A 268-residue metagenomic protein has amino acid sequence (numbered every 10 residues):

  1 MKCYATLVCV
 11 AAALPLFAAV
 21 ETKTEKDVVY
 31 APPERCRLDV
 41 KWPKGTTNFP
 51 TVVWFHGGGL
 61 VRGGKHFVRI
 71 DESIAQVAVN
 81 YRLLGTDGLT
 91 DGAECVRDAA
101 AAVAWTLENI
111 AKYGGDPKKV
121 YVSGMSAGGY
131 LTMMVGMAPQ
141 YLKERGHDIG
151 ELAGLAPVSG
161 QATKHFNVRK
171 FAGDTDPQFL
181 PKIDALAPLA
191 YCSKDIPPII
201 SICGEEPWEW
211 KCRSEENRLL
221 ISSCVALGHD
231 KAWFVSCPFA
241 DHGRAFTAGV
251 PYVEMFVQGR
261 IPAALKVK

Functional and structural regions predicted by a protein language model:
A19-T46: N-terminal cap/lid segment of alpha/beta-hydrolase-fold proteins
N48-G58: Short beta-strand element of the alpha/beta-hydrolase
G64-N80: Short amphipathic alpha-helix adjacent to the substrate-entry channel of hydrolases
T90-A111: Alpha/beta-hydrolase active-site loop
A104-R169, I183: Primarily recognizes the serine-hydrolase "nucleophile elbow" in alpha/beta-hydrolase and SGNH/GDSL folds
G146-V168, F179-S222: The feature captures the conserved acid-bearing segment of alpha/beta-hydrolase catalytic domains
I202, R218-I221, V225-K268: C-terminal catalytic histidine-bearing segment of alpha/beta-hydrolase fold enzymes
